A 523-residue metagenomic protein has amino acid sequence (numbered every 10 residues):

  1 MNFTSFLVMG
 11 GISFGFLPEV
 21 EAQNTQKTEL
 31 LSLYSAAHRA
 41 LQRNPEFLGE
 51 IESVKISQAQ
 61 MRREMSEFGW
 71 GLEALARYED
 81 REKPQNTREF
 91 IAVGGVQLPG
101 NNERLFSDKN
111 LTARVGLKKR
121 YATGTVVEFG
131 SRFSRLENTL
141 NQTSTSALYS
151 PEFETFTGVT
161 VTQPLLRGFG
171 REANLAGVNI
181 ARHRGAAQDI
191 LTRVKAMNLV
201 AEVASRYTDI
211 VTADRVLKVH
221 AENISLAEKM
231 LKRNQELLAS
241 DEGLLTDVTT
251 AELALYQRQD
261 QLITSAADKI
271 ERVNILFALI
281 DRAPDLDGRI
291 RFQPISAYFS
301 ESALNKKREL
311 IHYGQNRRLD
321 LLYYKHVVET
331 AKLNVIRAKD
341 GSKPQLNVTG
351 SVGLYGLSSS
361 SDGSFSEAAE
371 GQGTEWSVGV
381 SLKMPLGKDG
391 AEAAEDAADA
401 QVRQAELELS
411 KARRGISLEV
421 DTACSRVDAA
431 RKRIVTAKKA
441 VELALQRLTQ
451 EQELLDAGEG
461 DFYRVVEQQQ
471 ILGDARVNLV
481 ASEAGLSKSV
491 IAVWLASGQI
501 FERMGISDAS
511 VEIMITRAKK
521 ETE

Functional and structural regions predicted by a protein language model:
E21-Q26, D80-E82, I91, N274-Q293 (+3 more regions): Acidic, low-complexity, intrinsically disordered peripheral segments
A40-L41, V93-G100, K118, G243 (+3 more regions): Amphipathic alpha-helical coiled-coil scaffold segments and their short linker/junction regions
L48-E52, I56, M65-S66, A122-E154 (+10 more regions): Sec/SRP-type N-terminal targeting helices
W70, K109-V115, T155-V161, L310 (+2 more regions): Hydrophobic, lipid-facing positions within transmembrane beta-strands of outer-membrane proteins
A74-D80, F129-R135, L346-L354: Transmembrane beta-barrel strands of outer-membrane/channel proteins
V93-N101, N141-T145, I295, S361-F365: Extracytoplasmic loops and strand-loop junctions of Gram-negative outer membrane beta-barrel proteins
L105-K109, Y149-F153, L304, E370-T374 (+1 more regions): Short sequence motifs at beta-strands and strand-loop junctions characteristic of Gram-negative outer-membrane
D189-L310, R426, E453, A457 (+3 more regions): Periplasmic alpha-helical coiled-coil/stalk elements that build and connect Gram-negative outer-membrane
